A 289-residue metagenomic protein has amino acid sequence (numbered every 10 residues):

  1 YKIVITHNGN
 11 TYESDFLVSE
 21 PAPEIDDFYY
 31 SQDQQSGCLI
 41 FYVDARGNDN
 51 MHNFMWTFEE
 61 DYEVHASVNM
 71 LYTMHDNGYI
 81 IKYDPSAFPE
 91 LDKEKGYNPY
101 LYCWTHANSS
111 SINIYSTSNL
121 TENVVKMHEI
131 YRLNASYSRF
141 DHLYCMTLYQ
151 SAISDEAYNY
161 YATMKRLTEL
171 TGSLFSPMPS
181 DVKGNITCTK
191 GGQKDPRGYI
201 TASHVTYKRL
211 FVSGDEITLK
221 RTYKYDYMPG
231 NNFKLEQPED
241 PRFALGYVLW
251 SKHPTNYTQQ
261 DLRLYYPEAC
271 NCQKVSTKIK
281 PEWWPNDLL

Functional and structural regions predicted by a protein language model:
Y1-L289: A sequence/structural signal for flexible, mid-protein segments enriched in small/helix-disrupting residues
